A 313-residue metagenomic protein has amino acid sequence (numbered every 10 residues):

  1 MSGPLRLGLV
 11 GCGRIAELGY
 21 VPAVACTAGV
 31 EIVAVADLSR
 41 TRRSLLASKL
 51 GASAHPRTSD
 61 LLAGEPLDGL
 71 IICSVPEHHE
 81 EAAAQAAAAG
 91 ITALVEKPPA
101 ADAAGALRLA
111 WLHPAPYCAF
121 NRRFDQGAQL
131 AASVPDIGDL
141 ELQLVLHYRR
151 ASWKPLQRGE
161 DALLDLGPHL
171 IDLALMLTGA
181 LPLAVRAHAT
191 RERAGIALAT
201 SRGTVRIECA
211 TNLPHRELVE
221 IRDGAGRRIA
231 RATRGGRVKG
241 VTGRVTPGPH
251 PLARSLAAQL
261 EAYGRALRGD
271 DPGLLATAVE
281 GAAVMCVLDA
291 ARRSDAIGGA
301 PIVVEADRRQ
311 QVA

Functional and structural regions predicted by a protein language model:
M1, G69-I71, A115, R265-A313: C-terminal helix-rich "cap/oligomerization" subdomain common to oxidoreductases
M1-L50: N-terminal Rossmann-like dinucleotide-binding module
I15, A230, G248-E261, A276: Active-site loop of classical SDR/Rossmann-like NAD(P)-dependent oxidoreductases, centered on the catalytic Tyr-X3-Lys
L45-A52, R108-H113: Short, conserved SAM-binding/catalytic segment of Class I S-adenosyl-L-methionine-dependent methyltransferases
A52-R108: Beta-loop-alpha module in the N-terminal Rossmann-like domain of NAD(P)-dependent dehydrogenases, especially those
E77, P99-S152: A contiguous active-site-proximal alpha/beta segment in oxidoreductase catalytic domains
A119-G127, R150-P182, Q259, G281: Mid-domain beta-loop-alpha active-site segment that forms a flexible, acidic cofactor/metal-binding surface
D165-G236, L260-D270, Q311-A313: Contiguous beta-strand/loop segments that form the cofactor/metal-binding neighborhood of enzyme cores
